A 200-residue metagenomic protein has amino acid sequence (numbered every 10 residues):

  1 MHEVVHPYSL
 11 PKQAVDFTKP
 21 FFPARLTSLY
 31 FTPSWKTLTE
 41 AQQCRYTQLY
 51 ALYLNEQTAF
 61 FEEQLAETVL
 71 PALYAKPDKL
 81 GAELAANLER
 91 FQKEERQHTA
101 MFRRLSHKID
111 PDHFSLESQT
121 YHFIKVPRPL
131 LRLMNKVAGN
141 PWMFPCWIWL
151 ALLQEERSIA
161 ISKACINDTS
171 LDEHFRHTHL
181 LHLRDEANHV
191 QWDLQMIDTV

Functional and structural regions predicted by a protein language model:
M1-V200: Non-heme di-metal
